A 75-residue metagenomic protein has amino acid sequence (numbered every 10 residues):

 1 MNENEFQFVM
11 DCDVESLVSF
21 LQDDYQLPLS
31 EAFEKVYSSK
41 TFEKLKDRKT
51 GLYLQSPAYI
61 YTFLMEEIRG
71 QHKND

Functional and structural regions predicted by a protein language model:
M1-D75: C-terminal alpha-helical interaction appendages
